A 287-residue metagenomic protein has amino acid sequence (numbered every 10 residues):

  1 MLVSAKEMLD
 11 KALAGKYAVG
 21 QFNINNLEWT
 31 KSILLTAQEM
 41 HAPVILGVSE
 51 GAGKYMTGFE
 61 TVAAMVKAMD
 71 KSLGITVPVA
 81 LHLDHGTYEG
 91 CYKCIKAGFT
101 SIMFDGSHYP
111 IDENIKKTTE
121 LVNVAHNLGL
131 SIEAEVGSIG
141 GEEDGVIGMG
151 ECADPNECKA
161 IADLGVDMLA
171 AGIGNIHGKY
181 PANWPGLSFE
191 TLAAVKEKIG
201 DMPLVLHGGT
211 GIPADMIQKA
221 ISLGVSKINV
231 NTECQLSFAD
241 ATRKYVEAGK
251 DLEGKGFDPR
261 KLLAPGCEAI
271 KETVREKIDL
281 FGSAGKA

Functional and structural regions predicted by a protein language model:
V3-G15, L27-A52, T57-T76, H85-M202 (+6 more regions): Alpha/beta enzyme core
V19-N23, L81-H82, M103, L204-H207 (+1 more regions): Short catalytic-loop micro-motif centered on adjacent basic/acidic residues
Q21, P213, P259: Metal-dependent phosphohydrolase cores
N23, I228, T232, R260-C267: Hydrophobic alpha-helical scaffolding
I173, G208-T210, T232: Active-site proximal loops enriched in glycine and acidic residues that flank catalytic Cys/His/Asp and coordinate
V246, L263-T273: Family-specific functional microsites
E247-D258: Active-site gating loops and adjacent loop-to-helix segments of metal-dependent hydrolytic enzymes
